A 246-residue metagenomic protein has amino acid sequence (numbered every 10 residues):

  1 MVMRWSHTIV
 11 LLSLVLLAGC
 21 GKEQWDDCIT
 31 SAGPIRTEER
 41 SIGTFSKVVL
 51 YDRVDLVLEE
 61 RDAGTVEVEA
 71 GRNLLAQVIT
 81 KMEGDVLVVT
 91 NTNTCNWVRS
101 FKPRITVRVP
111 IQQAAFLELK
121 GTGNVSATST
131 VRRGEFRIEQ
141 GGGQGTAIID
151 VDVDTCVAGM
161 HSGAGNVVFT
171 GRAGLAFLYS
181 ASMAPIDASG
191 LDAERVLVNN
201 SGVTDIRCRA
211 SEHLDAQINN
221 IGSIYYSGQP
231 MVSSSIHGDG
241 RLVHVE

Functional and structural regions predicted by a protein language model:
M1-C20: Sec-dependent bacterial lipoprotein signal peptides
W5, C20-N73, T92-P110, S126-A127 (+1 more regions): Short acidic/polar N-terminal linker immediately downstream of export determinants
T44, M82-D85, Q113-A114: Short, solvent-exposed coil/turn segments at beta-strand boundaries
S46-L58, V107-R108, Q113-E246: Extended, compositionally simple hydrophobic/Ser/Thr-rich segments that build repetitive fibrous architectures
R53-V54, M82-E83, L87-T90: Transmembrane beta-barrel domains of Gram-negative outer membranes and organellar outer membranes
A63, L75, M82-V86, K102-R104 (+1 more regions): Extracytoplasmic
E69-I79, G142: Generic detector of contiguous secondary-structure segments
